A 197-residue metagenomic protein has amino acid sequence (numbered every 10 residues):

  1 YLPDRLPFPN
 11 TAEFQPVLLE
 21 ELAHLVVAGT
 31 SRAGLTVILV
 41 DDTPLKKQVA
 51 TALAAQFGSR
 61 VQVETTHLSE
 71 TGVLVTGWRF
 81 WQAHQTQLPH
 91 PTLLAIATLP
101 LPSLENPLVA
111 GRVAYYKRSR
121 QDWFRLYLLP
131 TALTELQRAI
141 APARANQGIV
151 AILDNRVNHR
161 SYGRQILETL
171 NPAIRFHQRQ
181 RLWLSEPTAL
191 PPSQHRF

Functional and structural regions predicted by a protein language model:
Y1, P91-A95, T169-F176: A short helix-turn-beta junction within AAA+ P-loop NTPase domains corresponding to the substrate/partner-engaging
P3-D41, L45-A52: Conserved interdomain hinge at the start of the Helicase C-terminal
F14, L18, L45, V49 (+5 more regions): Helical mechanochemical/support elements of P-loop NTPase systems and associated helical scaffolds
Q48, S59-Q85: Conserved motor-coupling elements within RecA-like helicase/translocase cores
L53, P91, V109-R112, Q165-L170: Short secondary-structure boundary/capping segments
A54-V63, N146, T169-L182: Structural alpha-beta junctions
L74-R160: Conserved RecA-like P-loop NTPase helicase motor core
R160-R196: Short, low-complexity, polybasic intrinsically disordered segments
